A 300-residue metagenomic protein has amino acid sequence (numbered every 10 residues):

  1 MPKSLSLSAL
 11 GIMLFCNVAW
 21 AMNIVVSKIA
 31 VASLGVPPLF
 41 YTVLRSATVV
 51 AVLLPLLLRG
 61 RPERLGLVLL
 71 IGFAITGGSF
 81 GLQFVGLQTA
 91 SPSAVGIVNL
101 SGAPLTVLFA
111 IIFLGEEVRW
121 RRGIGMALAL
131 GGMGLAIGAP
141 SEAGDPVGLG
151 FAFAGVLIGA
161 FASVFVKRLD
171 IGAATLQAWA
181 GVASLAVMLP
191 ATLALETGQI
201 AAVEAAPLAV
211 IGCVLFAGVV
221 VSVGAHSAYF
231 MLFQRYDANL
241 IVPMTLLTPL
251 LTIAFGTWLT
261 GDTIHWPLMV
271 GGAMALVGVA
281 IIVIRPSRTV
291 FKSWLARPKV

Functional and structural regions predicted by a protein language model:
M1-F40, G131, S141-R168, A186-P190 (+2 more regions): Glycine-/small-residue-enriched transmembrane alpha-helix faces in small-molecule transporters and effluxers
P2, M22, V26-I29, A47-R64 (+6 more regions): Membrane-interface helix-cap regions at the ends of transmembrane helices in multi-pass membrane proteins
S8-C16, L54-Q83, V147-G155, A202-G224 (+2 more regions): Loop-to-transmembrane-helix transition segments
G11, A47-V52, L87, V98-I112 (+5 more regions): Alpha-helical transmembrane segments of compact multi-pass small-molecule transporters, enriched in specific families
A19, N23-I24, L54-N99, V107 (+2 more regions): Specific transmembrane alpha-helical segments of multi-pass solute transporters/efflux pumps, especially DMT/EamA
A32-G78, L105-T106, L157-A162, A178-G198 (+4 more regions): Transmembrane alpha-helices of multi-pass small-molecule transport proteins
V43-L44, F80, A94-A103, F165-A186 (+1 more regions): Helix-helix packing/entry segments at the starts of transmembrane helices
L53, I71, L108-F109, V118-G138 (+5 more regions): Hydrophobic transmembrane alpha-helices of multi-pass small-molecule transport proteins
